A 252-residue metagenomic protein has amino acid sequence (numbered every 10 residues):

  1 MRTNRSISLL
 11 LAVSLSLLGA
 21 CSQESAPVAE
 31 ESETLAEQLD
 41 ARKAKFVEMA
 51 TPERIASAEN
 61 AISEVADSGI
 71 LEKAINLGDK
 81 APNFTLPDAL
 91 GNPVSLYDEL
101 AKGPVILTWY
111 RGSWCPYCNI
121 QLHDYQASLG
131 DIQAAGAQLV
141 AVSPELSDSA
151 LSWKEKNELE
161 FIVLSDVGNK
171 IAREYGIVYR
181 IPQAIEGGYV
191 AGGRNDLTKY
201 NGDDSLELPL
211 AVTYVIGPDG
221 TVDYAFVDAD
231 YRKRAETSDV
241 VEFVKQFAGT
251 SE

Functional and structural regions predicted by a protein language model:
R2-S8, L15-L17, C21-K80: N-terminal targeting signals for export/organelle localization
S63-G103: Long amphipathic N-terminal alpha/beta scaffold segment
D79-K80, P104, L208-L210, R234: Short, small/polar residue-rich loop motifs at catalytic or cofactor-binding pockets
L96-Y125: Short active-site neighborhood of thiol/selenol oxidoreductases, capturing the structured segment around
I120-G176: Structural microenvironment flanking redox-active thiols in thiol-disulfide oxidoreductases
D166-K233: Thiol/selenol-based redox catalytic cores and closely related redox-interacting motifs
Y231-Q246: A short, polar/charged loop-to-alpha-helix boundary motif
